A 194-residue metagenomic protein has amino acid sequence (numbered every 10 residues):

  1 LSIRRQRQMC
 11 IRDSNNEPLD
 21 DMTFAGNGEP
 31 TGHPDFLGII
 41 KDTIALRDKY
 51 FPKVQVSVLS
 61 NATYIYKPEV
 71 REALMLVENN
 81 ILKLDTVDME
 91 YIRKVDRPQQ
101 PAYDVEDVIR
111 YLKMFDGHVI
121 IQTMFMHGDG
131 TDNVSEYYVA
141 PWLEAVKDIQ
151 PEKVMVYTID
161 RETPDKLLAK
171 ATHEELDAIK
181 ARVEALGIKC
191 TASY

Functional and structural regions predicted by a protein language model:
L1-D13: Single conserved hydrophobic/aromatic residue that forms the stacking wall/gate of nucleotide- or nucleobase-binding
R4, N16, L74-M75: A short, aliphatic-rich alpha-helical micro-motif
R12-N16, K147: Phosphate/pyrophosphate-binding loops at sites that engage ATP/ADP/AMP, CoA/4′-phosphopantetheine, polyphosphate
M22: Phosphate/adenylate-binding glycine loop and adjacent helical scaffold
T31-Y157, E162-A169: Conserved AdoMet/S-adenosylmethionine-binding subsite of the radical SAM
T172-Y194: Binuclear metal-ion centers of metallo-dependent hydrolases, dominated by the metallo-beta-lactamase
